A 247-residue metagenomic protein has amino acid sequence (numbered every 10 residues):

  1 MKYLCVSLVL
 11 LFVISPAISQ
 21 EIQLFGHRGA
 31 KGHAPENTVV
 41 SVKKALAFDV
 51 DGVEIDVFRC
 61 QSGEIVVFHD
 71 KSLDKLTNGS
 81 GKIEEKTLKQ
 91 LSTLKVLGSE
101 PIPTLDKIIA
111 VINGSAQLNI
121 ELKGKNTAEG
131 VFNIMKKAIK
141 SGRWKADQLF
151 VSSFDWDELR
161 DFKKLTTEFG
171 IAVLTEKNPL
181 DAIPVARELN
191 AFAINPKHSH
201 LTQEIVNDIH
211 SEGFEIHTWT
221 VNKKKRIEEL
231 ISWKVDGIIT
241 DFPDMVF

Functional and structural regions predicted by a protein language model:
M1-I22: Bacterial Sec-dependent N-terminal signal peptides
A17-F247: Phosphate-group recognition and catalysis centered on beta-loop-alpha active-site segments
